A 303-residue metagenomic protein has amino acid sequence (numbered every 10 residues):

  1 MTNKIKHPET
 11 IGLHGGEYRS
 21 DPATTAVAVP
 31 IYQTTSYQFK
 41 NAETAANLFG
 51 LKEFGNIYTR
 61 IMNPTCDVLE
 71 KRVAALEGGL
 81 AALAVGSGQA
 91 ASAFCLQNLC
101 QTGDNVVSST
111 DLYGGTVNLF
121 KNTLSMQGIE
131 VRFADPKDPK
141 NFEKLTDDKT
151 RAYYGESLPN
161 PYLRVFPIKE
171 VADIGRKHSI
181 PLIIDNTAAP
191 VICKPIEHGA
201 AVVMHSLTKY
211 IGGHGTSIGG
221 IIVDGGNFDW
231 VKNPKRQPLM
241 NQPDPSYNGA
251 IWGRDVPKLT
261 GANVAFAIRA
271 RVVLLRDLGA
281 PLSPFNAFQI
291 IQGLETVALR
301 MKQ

Functional and structural regions predicted by a protein language model:
M1-N56: N-terminal glycine-rich, Lys/His-bearing helix-loop that initiates the first secondary-structure elements of many
T2-N3, G12, R19-S20, A81-Q303: Conserved PLP-enzyme active-site core in the AAT-like
K6, A26-V29, D67, G78 (+1 more regions): Short, basic and Ser/Thr-rich N-terminal targeting/leader segments
S36, N41-A93, G115-T123: Conserved N-terminal alpha-helix of the aminotransferase class I/II PLP-enzyme fold
